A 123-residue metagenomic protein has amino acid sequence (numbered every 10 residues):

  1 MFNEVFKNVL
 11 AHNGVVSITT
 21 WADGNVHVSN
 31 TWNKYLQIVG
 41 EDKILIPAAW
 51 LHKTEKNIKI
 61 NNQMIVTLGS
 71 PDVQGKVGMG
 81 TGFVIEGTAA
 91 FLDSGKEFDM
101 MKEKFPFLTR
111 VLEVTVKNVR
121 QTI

Functional and structural regions predicted by a protein language model:
M1-I123: Binding-site signature for planar aromatic cofactors or substrates
